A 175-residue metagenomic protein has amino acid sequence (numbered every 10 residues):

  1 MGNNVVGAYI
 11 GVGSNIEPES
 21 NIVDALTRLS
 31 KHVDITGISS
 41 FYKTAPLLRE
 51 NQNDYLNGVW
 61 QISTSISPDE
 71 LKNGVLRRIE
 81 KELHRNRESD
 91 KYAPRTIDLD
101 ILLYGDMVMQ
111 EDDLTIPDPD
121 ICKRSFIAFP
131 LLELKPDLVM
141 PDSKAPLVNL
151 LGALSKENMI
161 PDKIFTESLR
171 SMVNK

Functional and structural regions predicted by a protein language model:
G2-V12, I16-R95, G105-D106: Nucleotide and nucleotide-moiety/phosphate-recognizing core
L47-D54, D69-N73, R78-K175: Flexible, gly/pro- and Lys/Arg-enriched active-site loops
